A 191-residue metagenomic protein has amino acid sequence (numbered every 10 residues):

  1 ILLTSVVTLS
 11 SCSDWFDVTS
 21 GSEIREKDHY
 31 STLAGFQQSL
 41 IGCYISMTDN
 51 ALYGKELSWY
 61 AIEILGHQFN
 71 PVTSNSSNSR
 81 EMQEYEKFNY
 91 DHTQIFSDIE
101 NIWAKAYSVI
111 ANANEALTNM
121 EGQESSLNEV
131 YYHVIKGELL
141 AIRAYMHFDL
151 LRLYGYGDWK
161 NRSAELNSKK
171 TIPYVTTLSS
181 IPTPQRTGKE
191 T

Functional and structural regions predicted by a protein language model:
I1-V6: Sec-dependent N-terminal signal peptides
C12-E63: Membrane-proximal, proline-rich intrinsically disordered regions
G21, A34, L57, A61-F96 (+1 more regions): A structural signal for short, hydrophobic/glycine-enriched beta-strand patches
K27, K55-H67, G155-S168: Short, surface-exposed recognition loops and adjoining beta-strand edges that mediate ligand/DNA contacts, enriched
T48-Y53, Q68-V72, M146-K160: Secretory-pathway/luminal and periplasmic proteins that interact with or process carbohydrate-rich
S79-Y154, G188: Conserved, well-structured interaction surfaces
L153-T191: Short coil/linker segments at helix-helix boundaries
